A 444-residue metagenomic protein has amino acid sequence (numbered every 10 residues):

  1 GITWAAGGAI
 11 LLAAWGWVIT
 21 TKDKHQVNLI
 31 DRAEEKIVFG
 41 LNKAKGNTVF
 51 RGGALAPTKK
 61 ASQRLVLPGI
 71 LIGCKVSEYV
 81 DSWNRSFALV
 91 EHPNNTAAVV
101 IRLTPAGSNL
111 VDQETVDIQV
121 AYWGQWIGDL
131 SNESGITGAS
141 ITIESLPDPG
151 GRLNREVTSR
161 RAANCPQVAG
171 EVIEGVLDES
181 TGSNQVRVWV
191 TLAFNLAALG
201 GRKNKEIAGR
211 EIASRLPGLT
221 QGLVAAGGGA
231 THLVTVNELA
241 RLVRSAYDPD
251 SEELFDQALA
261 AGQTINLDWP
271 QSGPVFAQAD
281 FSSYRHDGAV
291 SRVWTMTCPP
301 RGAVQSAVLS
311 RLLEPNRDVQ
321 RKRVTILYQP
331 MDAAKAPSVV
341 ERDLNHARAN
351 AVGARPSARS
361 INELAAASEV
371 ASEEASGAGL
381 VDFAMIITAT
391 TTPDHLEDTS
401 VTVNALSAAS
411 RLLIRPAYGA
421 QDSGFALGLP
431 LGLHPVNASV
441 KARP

Functional and structural regions predicted by a protein language model:
W4-P444: Extended, folded cores of ATP/NTP-driven motor/assembly subunits in large transport and secretion machines
